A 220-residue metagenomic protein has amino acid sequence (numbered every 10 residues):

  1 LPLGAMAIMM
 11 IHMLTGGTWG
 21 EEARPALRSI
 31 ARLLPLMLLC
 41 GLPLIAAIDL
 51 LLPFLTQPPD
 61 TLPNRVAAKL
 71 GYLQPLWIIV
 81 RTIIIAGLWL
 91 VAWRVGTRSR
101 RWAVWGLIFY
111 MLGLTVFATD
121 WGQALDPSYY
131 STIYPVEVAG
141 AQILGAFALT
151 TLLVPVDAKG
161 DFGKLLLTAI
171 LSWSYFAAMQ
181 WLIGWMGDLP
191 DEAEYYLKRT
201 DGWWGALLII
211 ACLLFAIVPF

Functional and structural regions predicted by a protein language model:
L1-R98: Transmembrane-helix bundle segments that line or gate the permeation/cavity pathway in multi-pass membrane proteins
L3-A7, G145, L171, V218: Hydrophobic/aromatic residues in alpha-helical transmembrane segments
K69-A211: Long, contiguous internal "core" modules enriched in hydrophobic/ aromatic residues
I210-P219: Hydrophobic alpha-helical transmembrane segments
